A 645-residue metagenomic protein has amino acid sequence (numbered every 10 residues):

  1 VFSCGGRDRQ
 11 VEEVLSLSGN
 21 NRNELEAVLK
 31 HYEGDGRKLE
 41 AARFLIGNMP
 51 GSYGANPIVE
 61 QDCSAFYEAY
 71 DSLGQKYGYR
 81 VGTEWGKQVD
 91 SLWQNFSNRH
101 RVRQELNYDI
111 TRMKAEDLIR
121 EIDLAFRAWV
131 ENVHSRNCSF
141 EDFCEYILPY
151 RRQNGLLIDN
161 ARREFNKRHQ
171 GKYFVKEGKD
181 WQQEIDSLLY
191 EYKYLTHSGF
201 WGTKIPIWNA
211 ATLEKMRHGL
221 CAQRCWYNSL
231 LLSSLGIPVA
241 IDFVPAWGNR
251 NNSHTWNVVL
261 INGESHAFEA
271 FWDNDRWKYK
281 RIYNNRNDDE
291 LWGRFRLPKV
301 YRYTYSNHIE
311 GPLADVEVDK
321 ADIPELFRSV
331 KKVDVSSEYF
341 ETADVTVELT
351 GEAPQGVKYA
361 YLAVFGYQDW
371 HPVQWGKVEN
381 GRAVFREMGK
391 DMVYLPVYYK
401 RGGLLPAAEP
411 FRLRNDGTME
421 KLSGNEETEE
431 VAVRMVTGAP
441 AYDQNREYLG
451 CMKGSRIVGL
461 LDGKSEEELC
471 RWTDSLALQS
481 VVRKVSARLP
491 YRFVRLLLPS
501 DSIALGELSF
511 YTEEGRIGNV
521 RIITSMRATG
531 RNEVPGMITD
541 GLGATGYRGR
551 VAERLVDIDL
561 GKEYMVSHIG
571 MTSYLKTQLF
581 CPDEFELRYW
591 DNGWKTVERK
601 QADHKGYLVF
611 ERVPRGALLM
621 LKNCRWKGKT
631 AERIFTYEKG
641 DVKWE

Functional and structural regions predicted by a protein language model:
V1-Q10: Bacterial Sec-dependent N-terminal signal peptides
Q10-G19, H31-E33, F174-E184, Y190-E191 (+2 more regions): Hydrophobic/aromatic-rich core segments of domains that either
S16, E26-A27, D35-M216: Secondary-structure boundary elements
F200-G202, S234, P245-R250, V259-A407 (+3 more regions): His-Asp-centered catalytic microenvironments across diverse enzyme cores, prominently the transglutaminase-like
K358-G376, R456-R471, K576, Y589 (+1 more regions): Short amphipathic beta-strand segments in non-cytosolic proteins
K390-M392, S486-S500, E611-W626: Noncatalytic modules at the cell exterior or secretory-pathway interfaces, chiefly beta-strand-rich lectin/adhesion
G402-T418, G506-E507, K629-Y637: Edge beta-strands of extracellular beta-sandwich domains
E427-V481, S486-P490, S500-H568, T572-C581 (+1 more regions): Disordered, acidic Ser/Thr/Pro-rich linker "stalks" and the adjacent N-terminal cap of the next globular domain
